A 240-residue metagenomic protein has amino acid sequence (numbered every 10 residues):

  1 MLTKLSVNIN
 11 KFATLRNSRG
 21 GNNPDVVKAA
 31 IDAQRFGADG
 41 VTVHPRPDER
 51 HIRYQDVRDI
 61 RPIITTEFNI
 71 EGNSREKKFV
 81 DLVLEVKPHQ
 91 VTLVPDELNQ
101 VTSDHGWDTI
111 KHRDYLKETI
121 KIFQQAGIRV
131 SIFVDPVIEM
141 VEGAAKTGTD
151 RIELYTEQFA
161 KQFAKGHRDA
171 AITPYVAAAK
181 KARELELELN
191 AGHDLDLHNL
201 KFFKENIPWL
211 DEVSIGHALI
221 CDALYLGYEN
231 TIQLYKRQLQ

Functional and structural regions predicted by a protein language model:
M1-N69, S74-R75, L84-P88, K146 (+1 more regions): Conserved N-terminal beta1-alpha1 strand-loop-helix module at the mouth
T3-I9, V41-V43, T66-G72, V91-L93 (+5 more regions): Hydrophobic faces of well-ordered beta-strands that scaffold small-molecule active sites in alpha/beta enzyme cores
G37-D39, I63-T65, E85-V91, Q125 (+2 more regions): Glycine-enriched alpha-helix->loop->beta-strand junction motifs that scaffold or abut catalytic
R50-K77, K111-S131, R168-A191, I207 (+1 more regions): Alpha-helix-loop-beta-strand connector modules within alpha/beta enzyme cores
R61, H105, A164-R168, D222-Q240: C-terminal helical cap(s) of enzyme catalytic domains, especially alpha/beta-barrels
R75-E85, V137-T147, A191, L195-L210: Catalytic cores of alpha/beta
T92-Q100, D150-F163, W209-Y228: Glycine-rich phosphate-binding active-site loops on the catalytic face of alpha/beta enzymes
R129-K181: Histidine/lysine/aspartate-rich catalytic loop segments that bind and position anionic ligands
